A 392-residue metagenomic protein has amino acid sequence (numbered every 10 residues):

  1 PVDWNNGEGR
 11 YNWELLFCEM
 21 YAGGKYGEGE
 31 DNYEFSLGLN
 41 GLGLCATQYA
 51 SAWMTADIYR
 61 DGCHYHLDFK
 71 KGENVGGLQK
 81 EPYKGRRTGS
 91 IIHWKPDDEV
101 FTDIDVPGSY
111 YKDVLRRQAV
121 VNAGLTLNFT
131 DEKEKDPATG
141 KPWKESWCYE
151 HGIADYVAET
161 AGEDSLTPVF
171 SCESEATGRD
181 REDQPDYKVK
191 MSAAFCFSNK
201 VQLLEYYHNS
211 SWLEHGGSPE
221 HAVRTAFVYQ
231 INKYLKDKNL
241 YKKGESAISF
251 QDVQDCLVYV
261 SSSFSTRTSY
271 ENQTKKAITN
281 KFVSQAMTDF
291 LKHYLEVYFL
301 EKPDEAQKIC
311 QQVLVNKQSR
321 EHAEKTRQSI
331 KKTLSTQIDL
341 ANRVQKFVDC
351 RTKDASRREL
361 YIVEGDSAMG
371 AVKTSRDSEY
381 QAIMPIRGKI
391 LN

Functional and structural regions predicted by a protein language model:
P1-K25: Conserved beta-strand-loop-beta-strand hairpin that lines the nucleotide-binding pocket of ATP/GTP-utilizing enzymes
W13-L15, E19, G27-L37, G41 (+2 more regions): GHKL-family ATPase ATP-binding module
